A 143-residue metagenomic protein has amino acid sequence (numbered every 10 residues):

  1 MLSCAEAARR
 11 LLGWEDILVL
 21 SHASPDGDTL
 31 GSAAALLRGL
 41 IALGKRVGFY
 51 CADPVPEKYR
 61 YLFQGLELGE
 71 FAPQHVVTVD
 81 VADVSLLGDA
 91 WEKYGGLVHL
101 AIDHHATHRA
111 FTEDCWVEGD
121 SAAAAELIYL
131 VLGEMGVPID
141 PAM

Functional and structural regions predicted by a protein language model:
M1-M143: Replace "Mg2+/Mn2+-dependent" with "divalent metal-dependent
